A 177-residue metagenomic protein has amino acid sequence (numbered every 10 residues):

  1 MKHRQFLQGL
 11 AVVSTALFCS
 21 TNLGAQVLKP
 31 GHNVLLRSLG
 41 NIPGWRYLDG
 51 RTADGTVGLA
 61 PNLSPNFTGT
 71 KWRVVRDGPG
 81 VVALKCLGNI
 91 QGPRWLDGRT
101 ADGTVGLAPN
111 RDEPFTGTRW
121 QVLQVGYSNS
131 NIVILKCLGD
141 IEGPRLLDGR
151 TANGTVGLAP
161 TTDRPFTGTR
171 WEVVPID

Functional and structural regions predicted by a protein language model:
H3-Q8: N-terminal export leaders
V13-A16: Short, linear, compositionally biased motifs with a strong N-terminal bias
C19-S20: N-terminal signal peptide c-region/cleavage motif recognized by signal peptidases
A25-D177: Lectin-like carbohydrate-binding module/patch detector with strong preference for beta-trefoil
